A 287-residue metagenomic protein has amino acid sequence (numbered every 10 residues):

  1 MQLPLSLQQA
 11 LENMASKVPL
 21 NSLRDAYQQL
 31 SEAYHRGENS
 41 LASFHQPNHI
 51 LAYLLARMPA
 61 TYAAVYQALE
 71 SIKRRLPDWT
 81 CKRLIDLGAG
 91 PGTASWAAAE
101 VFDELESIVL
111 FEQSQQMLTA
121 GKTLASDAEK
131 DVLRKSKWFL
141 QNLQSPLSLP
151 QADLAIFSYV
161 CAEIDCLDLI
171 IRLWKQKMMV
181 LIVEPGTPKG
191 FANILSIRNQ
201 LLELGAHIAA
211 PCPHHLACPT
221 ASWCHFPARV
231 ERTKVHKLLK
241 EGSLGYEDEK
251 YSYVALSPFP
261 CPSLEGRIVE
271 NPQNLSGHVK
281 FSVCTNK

Functional and structural regions predicted by a protein language model:
M1-N39: N-terminal auxiliary segments of SAM/dcSAM-dependent transferases
A42-A68: Class I SAM-dependent methyltransferase Rossmann-like catalytic core, especially the SAM/SAH-binding loop
T80-G90: Conserved class I S-adenosyl-L-methionine
P91-E104: Conserved SAM-binding loop of SAM-dependent methyltransferases across substrates and taxa, primarily the Class I
D153-C166: A short SAM/SAH-binding and catalytic strip from SAM-dependent methyltransferases
E163-L173, N193: A short, conserved alpha-helix within the catalytic core of class I
K177-G186: Conserved beta-strand signature within the Rossmann-like core of class I S-adenosyl-L-methionine
S243, E247-K287: C-terminal lobe and adjacent flexible extensions of AdoMet/dcAdoMet transferase-like proteins
